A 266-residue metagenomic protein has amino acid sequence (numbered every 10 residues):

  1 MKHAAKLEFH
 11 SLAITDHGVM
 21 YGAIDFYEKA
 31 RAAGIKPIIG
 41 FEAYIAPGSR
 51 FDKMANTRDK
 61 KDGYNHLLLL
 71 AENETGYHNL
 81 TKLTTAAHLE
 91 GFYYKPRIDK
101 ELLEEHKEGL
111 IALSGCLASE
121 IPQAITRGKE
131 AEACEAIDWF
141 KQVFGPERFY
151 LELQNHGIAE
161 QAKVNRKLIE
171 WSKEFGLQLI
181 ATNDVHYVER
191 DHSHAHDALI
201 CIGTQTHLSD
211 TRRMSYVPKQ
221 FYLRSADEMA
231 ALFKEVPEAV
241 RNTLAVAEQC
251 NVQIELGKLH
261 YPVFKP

Functional and structural regions predicted by a protein language model:
M1-P266: Phosphodiester-processing cores and adjacent nucleic acid-binding clamps
